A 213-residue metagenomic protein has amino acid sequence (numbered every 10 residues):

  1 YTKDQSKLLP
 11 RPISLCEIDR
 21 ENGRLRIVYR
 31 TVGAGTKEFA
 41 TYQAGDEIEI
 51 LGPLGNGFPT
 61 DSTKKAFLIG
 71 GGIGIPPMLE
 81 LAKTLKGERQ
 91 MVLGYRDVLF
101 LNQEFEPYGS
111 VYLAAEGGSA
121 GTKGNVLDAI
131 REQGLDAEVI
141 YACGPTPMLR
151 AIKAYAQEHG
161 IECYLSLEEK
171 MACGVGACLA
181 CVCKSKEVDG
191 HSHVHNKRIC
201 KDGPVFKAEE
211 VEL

Functional and structural regions predicted by a protein language model:
Y1-A44: Ferredoxin-reductase
K7-L9, T60-S62, V175-G176, S192-H193: Short glycine/proline-enriched turns and hinge-like loops at secondary-structure junctions
A34-K170: FNR/FR-type flavoprotein reductase catalytic core
P77, T146, E168-P204: Local cysteine-cluster metal-coordination motifs and their immediate loop/turn environment, predominantly Fe-S cluster
K207, E212-L213: C-terminal hydrophobic helical "lid"/dimerization subdomain of Rossmann-like NAD(P)H-dependent oxidoreductases
